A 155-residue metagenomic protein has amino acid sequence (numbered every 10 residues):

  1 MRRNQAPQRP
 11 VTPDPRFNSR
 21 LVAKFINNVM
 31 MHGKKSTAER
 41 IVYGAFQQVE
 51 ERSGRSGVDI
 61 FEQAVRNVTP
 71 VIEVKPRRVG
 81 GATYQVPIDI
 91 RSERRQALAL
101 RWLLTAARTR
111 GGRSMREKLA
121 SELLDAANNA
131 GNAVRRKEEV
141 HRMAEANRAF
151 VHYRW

Functional and structural regions predicted by a protein language model:
M1-H32, S36-E39, Y43-W155: Strongly charged
